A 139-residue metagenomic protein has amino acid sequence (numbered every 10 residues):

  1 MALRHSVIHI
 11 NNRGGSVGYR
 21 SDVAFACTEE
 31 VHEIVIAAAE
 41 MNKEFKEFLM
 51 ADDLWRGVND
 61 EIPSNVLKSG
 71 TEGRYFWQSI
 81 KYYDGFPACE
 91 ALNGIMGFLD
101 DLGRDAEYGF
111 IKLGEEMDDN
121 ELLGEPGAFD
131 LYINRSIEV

Functional and structural regions predicted by a protein language model:
A2-E40: Short, extreme N-terminal segment that most often corresponds to the first beta-strand
A38, N42-K43, F48-V139: Charged interaction segments
